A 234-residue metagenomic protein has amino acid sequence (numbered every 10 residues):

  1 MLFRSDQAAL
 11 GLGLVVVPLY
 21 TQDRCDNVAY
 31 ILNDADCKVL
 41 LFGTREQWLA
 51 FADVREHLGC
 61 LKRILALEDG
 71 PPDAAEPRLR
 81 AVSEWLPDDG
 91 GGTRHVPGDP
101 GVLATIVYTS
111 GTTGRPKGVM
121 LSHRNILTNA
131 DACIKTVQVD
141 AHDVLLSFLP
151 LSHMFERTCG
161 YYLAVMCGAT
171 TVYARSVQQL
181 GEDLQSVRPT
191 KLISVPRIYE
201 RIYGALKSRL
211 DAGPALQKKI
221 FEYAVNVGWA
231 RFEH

Functional and structural regions predicted by a protein language model:
M1-L2: Short, small-residue-biased leader/transition segments that mark boundaries at the very start of proteins
D6, L10-E46, G118-M120, A169-S176: Short beta-strand->loop structural element characteristic of the AMP-binding/adenylate-forming
A9, L40, L103, T109-T112 (+3 more regions): Conserved S/T- and glycine-rich ATP-binding loop of Class I adenylate-forming
D26, K38, V82-S83, G101 (+2 more regions): Structural detector for helix-capping/boundary residues
E46-P100, L206-H234: ANL superfamily adenylate-forming
A66, D89-Y108, R115, Q138-V144: Conserved pre-ATP/AMP-binding loop-to-beta segment of ANL
A104-A130: Conserved AMP-binding A3 loop
L127-V144, L151-H234: Conserved AMP-binding/adenylation subdomain of ANL enzymes
